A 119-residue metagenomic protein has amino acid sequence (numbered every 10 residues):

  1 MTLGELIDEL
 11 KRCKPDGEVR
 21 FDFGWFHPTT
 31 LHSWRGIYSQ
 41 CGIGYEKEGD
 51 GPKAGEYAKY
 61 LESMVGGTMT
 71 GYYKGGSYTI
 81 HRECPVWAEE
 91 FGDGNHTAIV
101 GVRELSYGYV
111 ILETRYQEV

Functional and structural regions predicted by a protein language model:
T2-P15: DNA replication sliding-clamp ring fold and its partner-interaction surfaces
P15-V119: Detector for the mature cores of small, proteolytically processed and post-translationally modified peptide effectors
